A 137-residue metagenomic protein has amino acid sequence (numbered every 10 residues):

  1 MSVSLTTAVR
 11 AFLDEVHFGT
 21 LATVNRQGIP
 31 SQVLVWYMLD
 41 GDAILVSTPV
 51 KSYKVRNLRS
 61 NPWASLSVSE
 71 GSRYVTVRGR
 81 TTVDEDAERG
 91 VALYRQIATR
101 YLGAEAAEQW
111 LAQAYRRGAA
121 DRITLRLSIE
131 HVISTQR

Functional and structural regions predicted by a protein language model:
M1-E15: Extreme N-terminal tail/first-helix region
V3-S4, R73-R137: Charged, gly/pro-rich active-site loop segments
V9, H17, D42, R73 (+1 more regions): A generic secondary-structure signal marking the coil-to-beta-strand transition
V9, K51-K54, R89-Y94: Amphipathic alpha-helical interface surfaces
R10-A11, W36, R56, Y115-R117: Short secondary-structure boundary/capping segments
H17-V50, R56-L58, A64-S67, T76-R80: Short beta-strand segments
